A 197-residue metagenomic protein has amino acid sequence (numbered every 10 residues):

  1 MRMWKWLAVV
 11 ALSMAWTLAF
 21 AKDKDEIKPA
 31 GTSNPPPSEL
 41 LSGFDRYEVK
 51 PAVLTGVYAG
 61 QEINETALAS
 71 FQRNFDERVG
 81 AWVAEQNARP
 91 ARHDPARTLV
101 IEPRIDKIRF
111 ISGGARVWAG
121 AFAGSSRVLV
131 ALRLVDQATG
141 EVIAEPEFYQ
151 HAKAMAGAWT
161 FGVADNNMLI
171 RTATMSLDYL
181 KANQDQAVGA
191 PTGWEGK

Functional and structural regions predicted by a protein language model:
M1-A8: Bacterial N-terminal signal peptides that target proteins for export
A8-A15: Bacterial N-terminal signal peptides
A19-E77, D178-K197: A structural "domain/chain start" motif
K24-I27, Q86-V142, A152-V163: Surface-exposed short loop/turn segments
K50-A52, D106, F148-H151: Generic beta-structure capping elements
Y58-E65, G140-A182, Q186: Short secondary-structure boundary motifs at beta->alpha junctions and helix caps
A67-F71, G120, A164: Alpha-helix N-cap and loop-to-helix initiation/capping positions
F75-E85: A short, N-terminal amphipathic alpha-helix
